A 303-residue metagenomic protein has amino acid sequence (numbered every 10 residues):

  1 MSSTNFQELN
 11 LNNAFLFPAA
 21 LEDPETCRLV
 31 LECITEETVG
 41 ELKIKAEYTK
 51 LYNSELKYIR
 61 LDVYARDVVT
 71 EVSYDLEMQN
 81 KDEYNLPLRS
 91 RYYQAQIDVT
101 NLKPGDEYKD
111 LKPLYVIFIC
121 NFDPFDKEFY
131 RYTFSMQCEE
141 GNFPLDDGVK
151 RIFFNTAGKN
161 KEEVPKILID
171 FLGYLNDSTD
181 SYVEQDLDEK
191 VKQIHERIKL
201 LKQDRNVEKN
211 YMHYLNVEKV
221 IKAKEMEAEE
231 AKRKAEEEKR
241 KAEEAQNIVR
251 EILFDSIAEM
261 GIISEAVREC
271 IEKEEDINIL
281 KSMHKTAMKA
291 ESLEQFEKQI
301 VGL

Functional and structural regions predicted by a protein language model:
M1-L11, F15, V68-Q79, I167-L303: Short, charged alpha-helical interaction segments and adjacent helix-coil junctions
M1-N206: Conserved single-residue anchors adjacent to enzymatic active/cofactor-binding motifs
